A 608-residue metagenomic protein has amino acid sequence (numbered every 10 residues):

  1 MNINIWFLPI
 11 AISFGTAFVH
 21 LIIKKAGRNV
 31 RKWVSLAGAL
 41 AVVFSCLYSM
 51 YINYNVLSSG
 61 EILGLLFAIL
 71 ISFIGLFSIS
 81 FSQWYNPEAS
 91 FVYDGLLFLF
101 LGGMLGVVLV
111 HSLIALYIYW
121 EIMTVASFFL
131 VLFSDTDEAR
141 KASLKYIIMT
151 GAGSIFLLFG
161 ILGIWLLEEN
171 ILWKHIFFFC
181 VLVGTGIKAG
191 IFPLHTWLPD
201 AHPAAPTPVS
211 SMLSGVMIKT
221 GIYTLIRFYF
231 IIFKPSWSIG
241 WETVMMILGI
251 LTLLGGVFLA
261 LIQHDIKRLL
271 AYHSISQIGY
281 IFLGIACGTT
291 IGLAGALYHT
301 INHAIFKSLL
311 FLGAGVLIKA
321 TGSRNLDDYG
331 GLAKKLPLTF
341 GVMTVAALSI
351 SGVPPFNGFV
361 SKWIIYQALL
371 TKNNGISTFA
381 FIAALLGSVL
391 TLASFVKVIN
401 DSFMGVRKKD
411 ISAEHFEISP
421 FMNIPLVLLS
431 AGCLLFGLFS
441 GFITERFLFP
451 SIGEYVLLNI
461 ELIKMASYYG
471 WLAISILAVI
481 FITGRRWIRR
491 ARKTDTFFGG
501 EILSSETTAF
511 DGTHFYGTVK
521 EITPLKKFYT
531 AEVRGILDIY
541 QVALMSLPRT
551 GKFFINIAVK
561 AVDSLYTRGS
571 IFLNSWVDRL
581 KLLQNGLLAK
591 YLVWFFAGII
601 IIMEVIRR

Functional and structural regions predicted by a protein language model:
M1-I5, V56-G64, I114, I171-W173 (+3 more regions): Interfacial loop-to-helix junctions that mark the boundaries of transmembrane helices in multi-pass membrane
M1-L97, N170, P450, R492-I502: Transmembrane helix-loop-helix hairpins at membrane boundaries of multipass inner-membrane proteins
N29-A39, K145-I147, K334-V342, F416-S430 (+1 more regions): Alpha-helical transmembrane segments and their helix-start/interface "positive-inside/aromatic belt" motifs in integral
G38-M50, G153-F159, M343-S351, P425-F442: Hydrophobic alpha-helical membrane-insertion segments
G64-F67, G184, A380-S388, I460-V479: Hydrophobic alpha-helical transmembrane segments
F77-P87, F91, L101-L116, V125-I418: Hydrophobic transmembrane alpha-helices and their helix-loop junctions in integral membrane proteins
S349-I364, S430-L448, I599-I601: Alpha-helical transmembrane segments and their membrane-interface junctions in multi-pass membrane proteins
I443-S467, I488-R608: Aromatic-capped, Gly/Pro-kinked transmembrane alpha-helices
